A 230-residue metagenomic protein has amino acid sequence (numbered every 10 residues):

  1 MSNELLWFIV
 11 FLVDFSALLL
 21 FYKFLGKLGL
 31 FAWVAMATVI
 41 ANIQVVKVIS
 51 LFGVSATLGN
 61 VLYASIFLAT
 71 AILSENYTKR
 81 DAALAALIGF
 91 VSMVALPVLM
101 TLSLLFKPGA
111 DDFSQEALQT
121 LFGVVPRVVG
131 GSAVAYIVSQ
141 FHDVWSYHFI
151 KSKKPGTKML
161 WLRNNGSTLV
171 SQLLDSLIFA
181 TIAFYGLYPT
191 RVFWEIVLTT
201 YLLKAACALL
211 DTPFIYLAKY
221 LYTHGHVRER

Functional and structural regions predicted by a protein language model:
M1-L73, R80, F90: Hydrophobic transmembrane alpha-helices
F8, F31-A32, V61, A86 (+4 more regions): Hydrophobic alpha-helical transmembrane segments
V39, G89-F90, A133, I137 (+2 more regions): Transmembrane helix-bundle signature of multi-pass membrane transporters/permeases
L87-A110, S132, Y136-Q140, V144: Transmembrane alpha-helix/helix-exit interface in multi-pass inner-membrane proteins
L102-R127: Membrane-interface interhelical connector segments
G123, R127, G131, A135 (+2 more regions): Membrane-embedded alpha-helical bundles of multi-pass transporters/translocases, especially carrier/permease families
I150-L162: Membrane interface segments of multi-pass transport proteins and intramembrane proteases
T168, S176-Y185: A structural feature that tracks compact, well-ordered secondary-structure segments with a strong bias toward
